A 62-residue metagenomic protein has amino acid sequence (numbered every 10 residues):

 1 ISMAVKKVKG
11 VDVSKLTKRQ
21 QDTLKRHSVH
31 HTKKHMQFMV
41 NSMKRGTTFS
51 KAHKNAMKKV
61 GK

Functional and structural regions predicted by a protein language model:
I1-K62: Arg/Lys-rich, low-complexity, intrinsically disordered basic segments
